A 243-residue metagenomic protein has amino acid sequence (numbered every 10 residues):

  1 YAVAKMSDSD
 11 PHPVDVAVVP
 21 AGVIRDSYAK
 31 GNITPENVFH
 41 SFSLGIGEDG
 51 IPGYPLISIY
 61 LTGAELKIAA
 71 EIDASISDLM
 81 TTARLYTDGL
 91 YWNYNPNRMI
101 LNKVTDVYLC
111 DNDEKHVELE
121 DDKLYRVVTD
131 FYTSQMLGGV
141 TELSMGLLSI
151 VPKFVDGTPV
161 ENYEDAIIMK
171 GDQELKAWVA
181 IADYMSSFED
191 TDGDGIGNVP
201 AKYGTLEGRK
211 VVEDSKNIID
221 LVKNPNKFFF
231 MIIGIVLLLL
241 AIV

Functional and structural regions predicted by a protein language model:
Y1-V243: Catalytic centers of hydrolytic enzymes
